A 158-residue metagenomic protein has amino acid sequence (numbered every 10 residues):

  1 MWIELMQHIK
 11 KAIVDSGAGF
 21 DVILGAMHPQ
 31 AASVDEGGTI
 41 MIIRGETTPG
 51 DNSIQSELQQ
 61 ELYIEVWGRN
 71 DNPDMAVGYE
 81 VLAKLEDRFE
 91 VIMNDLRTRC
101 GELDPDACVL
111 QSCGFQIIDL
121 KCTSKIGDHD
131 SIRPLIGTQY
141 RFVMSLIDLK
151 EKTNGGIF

Functional and structural regions predicted by a protein language model:
M1-A31, E46-F158: Charged, amphipathic alpha-helical segments and their flanking helix caps
D35-E46: A short, hydrophobic beta-strand-centered structural micro-motif
